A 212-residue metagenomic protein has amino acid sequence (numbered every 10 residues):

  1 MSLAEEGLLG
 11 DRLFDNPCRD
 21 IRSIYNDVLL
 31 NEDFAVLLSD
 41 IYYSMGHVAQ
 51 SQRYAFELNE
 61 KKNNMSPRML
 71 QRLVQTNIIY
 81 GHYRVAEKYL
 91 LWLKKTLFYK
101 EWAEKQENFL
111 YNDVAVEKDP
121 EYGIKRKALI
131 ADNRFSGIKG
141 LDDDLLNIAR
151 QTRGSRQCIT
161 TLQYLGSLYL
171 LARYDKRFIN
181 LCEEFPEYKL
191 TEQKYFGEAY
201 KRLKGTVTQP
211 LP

Functional and structural regions predicted by a protein language model:
M1-G123, L162, S167, L171: Soluble catalytic regions of membrane-associated enzymes that act on cell-envelope and secretory-pathway components
N63, L97-F196: Extended amphipathic alpha-helical interaction segments
K189-P212: C-terminal structured domain segments
